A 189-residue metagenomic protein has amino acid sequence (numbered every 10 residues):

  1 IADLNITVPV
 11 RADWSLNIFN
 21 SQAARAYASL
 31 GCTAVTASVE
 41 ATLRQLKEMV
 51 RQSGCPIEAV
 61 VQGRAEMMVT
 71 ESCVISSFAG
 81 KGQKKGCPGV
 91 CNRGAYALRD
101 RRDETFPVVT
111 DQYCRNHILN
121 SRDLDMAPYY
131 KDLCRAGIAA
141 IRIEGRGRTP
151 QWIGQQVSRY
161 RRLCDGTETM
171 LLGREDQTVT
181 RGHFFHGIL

Functional and structural regions predicted by a protein language model:
I1-A26, L30-L189: Active-site pocket-lining/capping segments in soluble small-molecule metabolic enzymes
